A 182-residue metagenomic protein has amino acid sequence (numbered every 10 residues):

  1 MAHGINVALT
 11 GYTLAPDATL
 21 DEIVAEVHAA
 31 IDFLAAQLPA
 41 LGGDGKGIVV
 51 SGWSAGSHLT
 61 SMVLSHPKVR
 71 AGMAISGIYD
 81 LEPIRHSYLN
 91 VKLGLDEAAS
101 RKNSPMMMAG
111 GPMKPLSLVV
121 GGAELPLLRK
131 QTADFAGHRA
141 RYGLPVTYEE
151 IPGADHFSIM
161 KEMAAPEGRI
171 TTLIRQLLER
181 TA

Functional and structural regions predicted by a protein language model:
M1-A182: Alpha/beta-hydrolase superfamily serine-hydrolase fold, recognizing
